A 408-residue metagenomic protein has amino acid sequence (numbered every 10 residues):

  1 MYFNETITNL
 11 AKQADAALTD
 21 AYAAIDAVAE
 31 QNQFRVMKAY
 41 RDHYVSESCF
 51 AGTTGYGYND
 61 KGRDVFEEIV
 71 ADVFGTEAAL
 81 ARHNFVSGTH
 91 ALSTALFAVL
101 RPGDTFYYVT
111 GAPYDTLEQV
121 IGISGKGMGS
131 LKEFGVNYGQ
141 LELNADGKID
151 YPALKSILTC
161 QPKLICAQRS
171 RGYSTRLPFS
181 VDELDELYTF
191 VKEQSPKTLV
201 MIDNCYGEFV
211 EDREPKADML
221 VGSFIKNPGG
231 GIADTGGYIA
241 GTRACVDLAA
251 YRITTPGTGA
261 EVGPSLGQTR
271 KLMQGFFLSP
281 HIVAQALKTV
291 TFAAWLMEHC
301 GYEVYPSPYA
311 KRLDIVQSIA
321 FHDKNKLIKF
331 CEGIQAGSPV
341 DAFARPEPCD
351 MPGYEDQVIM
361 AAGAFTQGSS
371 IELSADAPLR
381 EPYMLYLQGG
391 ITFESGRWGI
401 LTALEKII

Functional and structural regions predicted by a protein language model:
Y2-Y22, D26, R35-C49, Y56-D60 (+6 more regions): Conserved PLP-enzyme active-site core in the AAT-like
T53, V73-T76: Flexible linker/loop signature enriched in Pro/Ser/Thr and Pro/Gly
E67: Generic structural marker for isolated residues within well-ordered, non-membrane alpha-helices of soluble domains
N84-G88, Y309-A310: Short, conserved alpha-helical segments within structured domains
E298-I408: Conserved C-terminal alpha-helix-loop-beta "cap" of PLP-dependent enzymes that closes/shapes the active-site mouth
